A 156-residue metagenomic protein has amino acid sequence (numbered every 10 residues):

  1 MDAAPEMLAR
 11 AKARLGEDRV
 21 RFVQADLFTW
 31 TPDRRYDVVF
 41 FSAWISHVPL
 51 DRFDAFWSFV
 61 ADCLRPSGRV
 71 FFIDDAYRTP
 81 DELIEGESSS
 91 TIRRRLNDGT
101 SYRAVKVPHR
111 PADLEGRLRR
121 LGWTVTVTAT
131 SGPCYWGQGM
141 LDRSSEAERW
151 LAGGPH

Functional and structural regions predicted by a protein language model:
M1-W30: Class I SAM-dependent methyltransferase SAM/SAH-binding core
Y36-D37: Local beta-strand N-terminus motif with an aromatic residue
F40: A conserved beta-strand element that flanks and buttresses the S-adenosyl-L-methionine
A43-W44: Short catalytic micro-motifs in class I SAM-dependent methyltransferases
P49-L50: Helix-capping/helix-break motifs at membrane-protein junctions, especially on the cytosolic side just before or after
D54-P66: A short glycine-rich, Lys/Arg-flanked "PGG" loop and its adjoining helix->strand segment in the class I
I73-L121, T128: C-terminal alpha-helical "lid/dimerization" subdomain adjacent to the S-adenosyl-L-methionine
P108-L141, A147-H156: Conserved Class I S-adenosyl-L-methionine
